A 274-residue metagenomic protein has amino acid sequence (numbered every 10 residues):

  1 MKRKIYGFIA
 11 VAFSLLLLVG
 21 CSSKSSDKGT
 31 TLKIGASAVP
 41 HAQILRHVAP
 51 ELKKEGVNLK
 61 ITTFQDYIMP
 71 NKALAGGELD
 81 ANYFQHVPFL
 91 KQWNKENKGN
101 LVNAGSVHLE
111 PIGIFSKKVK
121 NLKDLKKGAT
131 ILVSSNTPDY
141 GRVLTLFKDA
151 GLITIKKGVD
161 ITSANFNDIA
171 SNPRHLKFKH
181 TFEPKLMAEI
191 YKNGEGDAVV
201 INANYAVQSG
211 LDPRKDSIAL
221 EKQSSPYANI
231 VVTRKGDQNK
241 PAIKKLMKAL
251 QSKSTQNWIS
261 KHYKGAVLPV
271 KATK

Functional and structural regions predicted by a protein language model:
L17-G20: C-terminal motif of bacterial Sec signal peptides marking the signal peptidase cleavage site
K28-V39, V57-T63, T130-I131: Short, well-ordered beta-strand elements
A38-K60, M69: Short, polar/charged alpha-helical segment
V39, D66-Y67, G77, A81-K91 (+4 more regions): Beta->alpha turn/N-cap motifs
T62-K72, V159-E189: Short helix-initiation/N-cap motifs at beta->coil->alpha
A104-I153, Q256-N257: A conserved helix-loop-strand patch within extracytoplasmic ligand-binding domains of the periplasmic binding
S106-S116, V207-K248, K253, L268-K274: Periplasmic-binding protein-like
G141-K148, L250-V270: Periplasmic-binding protein-like
